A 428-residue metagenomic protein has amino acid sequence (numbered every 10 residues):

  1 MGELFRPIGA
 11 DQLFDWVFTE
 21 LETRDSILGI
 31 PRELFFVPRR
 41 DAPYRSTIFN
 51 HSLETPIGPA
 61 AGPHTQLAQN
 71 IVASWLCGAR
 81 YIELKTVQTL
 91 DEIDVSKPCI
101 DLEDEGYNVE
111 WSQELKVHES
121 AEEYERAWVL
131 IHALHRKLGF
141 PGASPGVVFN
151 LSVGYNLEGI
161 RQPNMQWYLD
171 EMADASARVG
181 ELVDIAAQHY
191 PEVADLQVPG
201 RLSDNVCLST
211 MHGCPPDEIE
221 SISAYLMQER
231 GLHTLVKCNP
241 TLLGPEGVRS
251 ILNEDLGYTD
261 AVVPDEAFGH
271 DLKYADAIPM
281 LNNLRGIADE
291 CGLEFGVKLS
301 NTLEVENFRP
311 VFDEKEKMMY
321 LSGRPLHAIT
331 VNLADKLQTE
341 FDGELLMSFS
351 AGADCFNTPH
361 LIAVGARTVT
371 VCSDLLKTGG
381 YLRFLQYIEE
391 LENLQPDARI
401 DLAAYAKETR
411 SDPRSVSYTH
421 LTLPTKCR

Functional and structural regions predicted by a protein language model:
M1-S223, E229: N-terminal capping/small domains of soluble enzymes
I27-R40, G244-G343, T378-N393: Glycine/Thr-rich beta-alpha phosphate-binding loop at enzyme active sites
P56-G58, Y81, G146-G154, H233-K237 (+3 more regions): Structural preference for beta-strand elements that scaffold enzyme active sites
G62-H64, V87, N239-L243, S300-E304 (+2 more regions): Active-site beta-loop-alpha junctions enriched in small/polar residues
E83-T89, V364-Q386: Glycine-rich phosphate-binding active-site loops on the catalytic face of alpha/beta enzymes
D94-G106, K377-R399: C-terminal helical cap(s) of enzyme catalytic domains, especially alpha/beta-barrels
A353-A366: Catalytic cores of alpha/beta
T419-T425: Conserved small/polar residues in nucleotide/adenosyl-binding loops
